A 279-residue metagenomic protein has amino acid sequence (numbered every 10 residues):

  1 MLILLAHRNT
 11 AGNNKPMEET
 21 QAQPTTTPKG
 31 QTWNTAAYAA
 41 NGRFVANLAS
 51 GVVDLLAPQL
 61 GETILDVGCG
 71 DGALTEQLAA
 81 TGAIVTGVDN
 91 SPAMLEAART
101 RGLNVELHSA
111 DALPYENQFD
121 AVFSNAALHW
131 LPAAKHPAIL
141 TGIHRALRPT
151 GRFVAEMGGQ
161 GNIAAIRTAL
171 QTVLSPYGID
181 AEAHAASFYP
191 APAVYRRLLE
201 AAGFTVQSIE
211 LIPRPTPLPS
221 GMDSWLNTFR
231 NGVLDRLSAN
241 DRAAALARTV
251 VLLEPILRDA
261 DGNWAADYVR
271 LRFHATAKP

Functional and structural regions predicted by a protein language model:
M17-E62, A73-L74: Conserved class I S-adenosyl-L-methionine
L65-L113: Class I SAM-dependent methyltransferase SAM/SAH-binding core
D111-V122: A short acidic, Gly/Pro-enriched loop at the edge of an enzyme's catalytic core that lines a small-molecule cofactor
A121-K135: A short SAM/SAH-binding and catalytic strip from SAM-dependent methyltransferases
P137-R152: A short glycine-rich, Lys/Arg-flanked "PGG" loop and its adjoining helix->strand segment in the class I
V154-Y177: Conserved class I S-adenosyl-L-methionine
F188-A202: Short alpha-helix
A202, Q207-D261: C-terminal helical/coil "lid" or tail adjacent to the Rossmann-like core of SAM-dependent
